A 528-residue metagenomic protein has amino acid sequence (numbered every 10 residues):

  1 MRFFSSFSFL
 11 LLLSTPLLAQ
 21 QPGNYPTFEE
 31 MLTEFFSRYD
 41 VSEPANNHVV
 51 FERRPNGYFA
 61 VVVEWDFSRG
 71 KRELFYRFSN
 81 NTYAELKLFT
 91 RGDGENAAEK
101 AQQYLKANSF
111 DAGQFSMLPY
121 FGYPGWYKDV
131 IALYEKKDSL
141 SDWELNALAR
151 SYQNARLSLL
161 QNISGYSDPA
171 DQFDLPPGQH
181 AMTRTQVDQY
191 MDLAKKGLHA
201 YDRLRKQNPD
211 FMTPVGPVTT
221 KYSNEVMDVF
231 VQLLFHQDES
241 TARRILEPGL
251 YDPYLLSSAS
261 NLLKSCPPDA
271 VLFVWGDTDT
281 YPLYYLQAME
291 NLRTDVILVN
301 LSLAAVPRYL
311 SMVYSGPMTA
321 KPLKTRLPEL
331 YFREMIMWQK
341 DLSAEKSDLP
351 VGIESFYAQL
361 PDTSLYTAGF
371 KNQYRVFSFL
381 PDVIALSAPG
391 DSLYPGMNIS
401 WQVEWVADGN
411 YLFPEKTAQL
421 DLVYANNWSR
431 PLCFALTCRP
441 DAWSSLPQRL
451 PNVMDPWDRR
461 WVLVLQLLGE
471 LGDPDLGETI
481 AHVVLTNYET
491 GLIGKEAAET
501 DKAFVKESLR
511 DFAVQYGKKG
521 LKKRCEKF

Functional and structural regions predicted by a protein language model:
M1-F28: Bacterial Sec-dependent N-terminal signal peptides
T15, P268-A270, D279: Generic detector of short, well-ordered, non-transmembrane alpha-helical segments enriched in hydrophobic residues
Q20-P268, A288-F528: ER/secretory pathway lumenal C-terminal domains and tails of membrane proteins involved in glycoprotein biogenesis
F273-D277, L301-S302: Short His-Asn-centered micro-motif
Y281-L283: Phosphate- and divalent-cation-binding pockets in alpha/beta enzyme and binding domains that engage nucleotide-derived
